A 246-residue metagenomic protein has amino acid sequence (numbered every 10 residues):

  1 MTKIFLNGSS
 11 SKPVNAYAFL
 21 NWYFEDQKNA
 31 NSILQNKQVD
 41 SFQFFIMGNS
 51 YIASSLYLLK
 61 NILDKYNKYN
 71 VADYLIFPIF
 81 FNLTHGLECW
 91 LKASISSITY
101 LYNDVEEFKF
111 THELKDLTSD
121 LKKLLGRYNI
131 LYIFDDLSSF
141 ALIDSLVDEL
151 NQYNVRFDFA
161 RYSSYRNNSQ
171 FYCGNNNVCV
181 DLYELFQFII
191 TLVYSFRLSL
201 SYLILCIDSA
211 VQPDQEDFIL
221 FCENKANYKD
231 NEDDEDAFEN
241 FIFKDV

Functional and structural regions predicted by a protein language model:
M1-V246: Domain-scale activation on soluble regions of proteins
